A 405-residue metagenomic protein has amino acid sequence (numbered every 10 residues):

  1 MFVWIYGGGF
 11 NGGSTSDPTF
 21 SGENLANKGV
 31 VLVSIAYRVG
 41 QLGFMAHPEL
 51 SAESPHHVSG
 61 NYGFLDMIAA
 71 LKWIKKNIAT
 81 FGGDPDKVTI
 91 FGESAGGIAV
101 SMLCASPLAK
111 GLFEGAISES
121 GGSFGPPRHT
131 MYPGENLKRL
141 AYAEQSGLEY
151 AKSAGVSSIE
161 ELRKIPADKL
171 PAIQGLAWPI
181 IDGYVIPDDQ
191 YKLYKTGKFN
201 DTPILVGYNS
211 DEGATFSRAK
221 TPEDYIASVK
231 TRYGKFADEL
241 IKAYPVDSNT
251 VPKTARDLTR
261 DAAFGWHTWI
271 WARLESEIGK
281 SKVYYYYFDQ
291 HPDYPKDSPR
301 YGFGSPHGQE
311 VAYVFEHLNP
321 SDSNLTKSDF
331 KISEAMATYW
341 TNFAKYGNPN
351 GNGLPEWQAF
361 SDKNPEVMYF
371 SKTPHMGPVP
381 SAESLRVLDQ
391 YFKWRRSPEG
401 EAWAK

Functional and structural regions predicted by a protein language model:
M1-V156, Y184, L193-S217, K280: Serine-hydrolase-like catalytic core of hydrolytic proteins
G7-G9, S94-G96, A167-K169, Q290-Y294 (+2 more regions): Short, internal active-site loops enriched in acidic
R38-Q41, F91-A95, Y286-Y294, P355-D362: Short, solvent-exposed turn/loop segments enriched in Gly/Ser/Thr/Pro and often Arg
L103, M336-G347: Bilobed periplasmic-binding protein/Venus flytrap-like ligand-binding cleft at the lobe interface of extracytoplasmic
G115, R128, P133, S153 (+3 more regions): Substrate-gating cap/lid region and adjacent catalytic-acid/histidine neighborhood within extracellular/lumenal
D297, Y346, N350-V379: Mature extracytoplasmic/periplasmic domains
T373-K405: Tryptophan-rich aromatic "cage" segments
